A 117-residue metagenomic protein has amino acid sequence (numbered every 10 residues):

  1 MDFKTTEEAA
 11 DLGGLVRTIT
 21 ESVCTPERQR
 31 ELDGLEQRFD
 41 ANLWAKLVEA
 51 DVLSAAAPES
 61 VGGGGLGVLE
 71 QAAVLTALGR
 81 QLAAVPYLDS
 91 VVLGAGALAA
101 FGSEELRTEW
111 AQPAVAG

Functional and structural regions predicted by a protein language model:
M1-E8: Intrinsic disorder at enzyme termini
A9-L15: Extended amphipathic alpha-helical segments enriched in small hydrophobics
L15-T18, S22: Conserved "HGTGT" condensation-loop signature of ketosynthase/thiolase-family condensing enzymes that catalyze
V23-G117: Glycine-rich flavin
